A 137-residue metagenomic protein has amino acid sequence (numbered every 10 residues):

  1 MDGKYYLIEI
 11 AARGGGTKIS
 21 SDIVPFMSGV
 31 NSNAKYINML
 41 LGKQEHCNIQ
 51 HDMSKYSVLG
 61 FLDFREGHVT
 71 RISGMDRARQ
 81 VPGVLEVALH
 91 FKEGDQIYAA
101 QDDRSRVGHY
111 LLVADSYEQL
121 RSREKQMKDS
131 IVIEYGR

Functional and structural regions predicted by a protein language model:
M1-D2, N48: A short glycine-rich, hydrophobically flanked beta-strand micro-motif that places a catalytic Asp/Glu for divalent metal
D2, M53-L59, P82-E86, R104-V107: Active-site lining segments that contact anionic ligands and/or coordinate catalytic metals
G3-R13: A short beta-strand motif that forms the metal-chelation/ATP-contact edge of phosphoryl-transfer active sites
A11-H68: Active-site "cap" helix and flanking loop/linker of ATP-utilizing ligase/carboxylase catalytic domains
S20, V69-G74, A99-Q101, R121-R123: Short conserved micro-motifs at the rims of enzyme active sites and ligand-binding pockets
C47-H51, M75-R77, I97-Q101: Short proline/glycine-enriched turn/loop segments at secondary-structure junctions
L62-E93: Glycine-rich active-site loop/lid that clamps phosphate-bearing ligands
K92-R137: Generic C-terminus detector
